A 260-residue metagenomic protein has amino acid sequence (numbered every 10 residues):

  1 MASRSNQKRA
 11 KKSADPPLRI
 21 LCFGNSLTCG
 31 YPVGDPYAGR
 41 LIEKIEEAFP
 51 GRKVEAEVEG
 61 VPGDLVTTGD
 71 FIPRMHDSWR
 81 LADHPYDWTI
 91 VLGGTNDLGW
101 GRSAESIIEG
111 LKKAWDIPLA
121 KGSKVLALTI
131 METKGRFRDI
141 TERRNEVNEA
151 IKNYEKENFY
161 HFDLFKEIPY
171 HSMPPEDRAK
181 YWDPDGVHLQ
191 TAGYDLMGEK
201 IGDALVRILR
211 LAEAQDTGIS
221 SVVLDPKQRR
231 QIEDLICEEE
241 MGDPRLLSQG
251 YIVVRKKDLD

Functional and structural regions predicted by a protein language model:
N6-C22, L27-K112, K134-R136, I140-N145 (+1 more regions): Conserved SGNH/GDSL esterase-like catalytic core that processes O-acyl groups on lipids and polysaccharides
N25-T28, T129, Q190: Ser/Thr-glycine-rich phosphate-binding loops at phosphate-binding pockets of nucleotides, nucleotide cofactors
G39, E43, E47, D116 (+3 more regions): Short, well-ordered alpha-helices that flank and scaffold nucleotide-derived cofactor binding pockets
V58-G60, T129-I130, D163: Residue-level recognition of beta-strand->loop/alpha-helix junctions
K112-L119: Surface-exposed amphipathic alpha-helices with a cationic face
A120-K124, F159: A short helix->loop->beta-strand "cap" motif at the edges of active sites that frequently abuts
E132-D260: Catalytic His-Asp segment of secreted/periplasmic serine-dependent ester chemistry enzymes
